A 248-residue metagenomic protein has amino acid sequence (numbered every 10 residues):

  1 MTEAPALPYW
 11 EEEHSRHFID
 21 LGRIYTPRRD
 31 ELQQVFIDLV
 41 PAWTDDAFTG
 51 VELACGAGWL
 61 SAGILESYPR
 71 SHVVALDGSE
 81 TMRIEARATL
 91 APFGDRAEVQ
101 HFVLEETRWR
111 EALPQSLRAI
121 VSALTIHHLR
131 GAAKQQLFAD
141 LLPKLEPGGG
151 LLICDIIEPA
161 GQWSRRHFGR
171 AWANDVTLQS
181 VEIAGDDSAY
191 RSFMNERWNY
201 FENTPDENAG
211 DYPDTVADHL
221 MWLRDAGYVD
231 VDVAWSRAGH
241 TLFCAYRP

Functional and structural regions predicted by a protein language model:
M1-D45, L60-G63, N199: Conserved class I S-adenosyl-L-methionine
V51, W59-T107: Class I SAM-dependent methyltransferase SAM/SAH-binding core
E106-P114: Short conserved loop adjoining the S-adenosyl-L-methionine
V121: A conserved beta-strand element that flanks and buttresses the S-adenosyl-L-methionine
Q135-P147: A short glycine-rich, Lys/Arg-flanked "PGG" loop and its adjoining helix->strand segment in the class I
G148-I156: Conserved beta-strand signature within the Rossmann-like core of class I S-adenosyl-L-methionine
I156-R224: C-terminal alpha-helical "lid/dimerization" subdomain adjacent to the S-adenosyl-L-methionine
V229-P248: Core SAM-dependent methyltransferase catalytic element
